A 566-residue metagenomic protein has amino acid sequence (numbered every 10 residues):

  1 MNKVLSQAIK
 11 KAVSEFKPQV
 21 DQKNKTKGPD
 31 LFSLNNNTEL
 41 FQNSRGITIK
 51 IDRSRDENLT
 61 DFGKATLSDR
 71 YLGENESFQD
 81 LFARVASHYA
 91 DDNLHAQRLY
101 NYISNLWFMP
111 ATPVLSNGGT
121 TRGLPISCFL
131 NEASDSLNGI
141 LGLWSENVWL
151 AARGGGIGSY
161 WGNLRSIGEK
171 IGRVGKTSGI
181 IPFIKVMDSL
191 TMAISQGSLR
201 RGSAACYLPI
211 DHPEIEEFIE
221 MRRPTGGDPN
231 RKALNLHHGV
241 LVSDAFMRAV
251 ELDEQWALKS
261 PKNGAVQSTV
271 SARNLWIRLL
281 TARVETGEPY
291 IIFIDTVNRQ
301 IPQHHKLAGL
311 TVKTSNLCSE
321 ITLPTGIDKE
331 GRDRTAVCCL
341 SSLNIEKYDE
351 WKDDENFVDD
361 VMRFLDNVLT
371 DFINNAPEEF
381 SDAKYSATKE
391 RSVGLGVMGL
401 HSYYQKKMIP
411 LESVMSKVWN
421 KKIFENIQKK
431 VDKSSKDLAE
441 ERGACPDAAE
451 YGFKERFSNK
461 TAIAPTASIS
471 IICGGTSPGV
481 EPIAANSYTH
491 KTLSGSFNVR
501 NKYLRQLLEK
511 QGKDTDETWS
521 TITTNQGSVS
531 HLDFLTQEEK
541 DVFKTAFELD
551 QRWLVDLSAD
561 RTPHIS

Functional and structural regions predicted by a protein language model:
M1-S566: Extended catalytic cores of very large enzyme megasubunits
